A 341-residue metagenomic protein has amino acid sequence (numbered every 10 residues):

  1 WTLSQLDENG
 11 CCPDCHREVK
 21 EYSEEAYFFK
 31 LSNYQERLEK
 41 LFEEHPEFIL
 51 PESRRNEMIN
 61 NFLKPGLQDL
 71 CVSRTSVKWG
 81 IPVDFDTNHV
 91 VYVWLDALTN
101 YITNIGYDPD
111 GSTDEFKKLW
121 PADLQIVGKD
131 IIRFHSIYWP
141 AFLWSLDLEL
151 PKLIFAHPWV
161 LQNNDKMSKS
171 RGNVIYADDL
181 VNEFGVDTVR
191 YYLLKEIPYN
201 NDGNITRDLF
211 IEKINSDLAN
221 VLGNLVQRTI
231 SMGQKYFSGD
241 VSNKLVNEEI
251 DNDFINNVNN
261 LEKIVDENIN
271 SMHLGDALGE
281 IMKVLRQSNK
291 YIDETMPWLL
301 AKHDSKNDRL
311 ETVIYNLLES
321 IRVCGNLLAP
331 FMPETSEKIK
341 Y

Functional and structural regions predicted by a protein language model:
T2-N9: Short linker/helix segments within small regulatory modules
N9, E44-E47, D86, P109-L119 (+3 more regions): Short, glycine- and charge-enriched coil/turn segments that flank and shape catalytic ligand pockets
C11-K235, A277-I281: Structured secondary-structure scaffolds
F48-N56, N60, D110-T113, G185 (+5 more regions): Short, structured coil/loop segments at alpha-helix boundaries
N173, I250, S320-I321: Residue-level preference for nonpolar/small residues embedded in alpha-helices
E196, L209-V246, N257-Y341: Helix-rich, typically C-terminal accessory recognition domains appended to large enzymatic cores
